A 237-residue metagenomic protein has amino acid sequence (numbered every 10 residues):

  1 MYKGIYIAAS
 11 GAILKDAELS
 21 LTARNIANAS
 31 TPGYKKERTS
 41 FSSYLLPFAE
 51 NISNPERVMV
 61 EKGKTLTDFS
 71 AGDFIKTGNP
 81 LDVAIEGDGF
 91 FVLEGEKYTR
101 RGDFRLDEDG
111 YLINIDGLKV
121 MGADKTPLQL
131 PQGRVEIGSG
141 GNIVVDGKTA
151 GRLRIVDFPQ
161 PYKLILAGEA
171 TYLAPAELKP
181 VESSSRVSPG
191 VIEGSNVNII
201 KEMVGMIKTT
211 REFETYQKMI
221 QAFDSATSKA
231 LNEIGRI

Functional and structural regions predicted by a protein language model:
M1-I237: Amphipathic alpha-helical polymerization modules
